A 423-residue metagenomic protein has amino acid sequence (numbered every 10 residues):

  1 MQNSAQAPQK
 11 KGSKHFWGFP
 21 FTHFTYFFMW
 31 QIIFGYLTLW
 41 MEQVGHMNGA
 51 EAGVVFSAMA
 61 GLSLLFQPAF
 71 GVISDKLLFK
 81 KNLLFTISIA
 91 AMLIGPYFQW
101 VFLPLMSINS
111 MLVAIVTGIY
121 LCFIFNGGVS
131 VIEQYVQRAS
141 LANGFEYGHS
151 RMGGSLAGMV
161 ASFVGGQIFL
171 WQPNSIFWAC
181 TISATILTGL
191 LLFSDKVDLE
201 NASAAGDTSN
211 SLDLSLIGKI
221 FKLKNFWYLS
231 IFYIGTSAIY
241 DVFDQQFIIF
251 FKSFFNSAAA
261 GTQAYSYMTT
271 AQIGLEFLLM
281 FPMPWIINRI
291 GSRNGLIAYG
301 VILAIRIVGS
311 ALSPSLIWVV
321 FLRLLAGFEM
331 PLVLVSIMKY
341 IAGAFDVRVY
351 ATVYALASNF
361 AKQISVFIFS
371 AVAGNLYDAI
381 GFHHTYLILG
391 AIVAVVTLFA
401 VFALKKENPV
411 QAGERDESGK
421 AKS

Functional and structural regions predicted by a protein language model:
Q2-S13, D195-S230, N256-S257, G419 (+1 more regions): Juxtamembrane intracellular "pre-TM" segments in multi-pass secondary transporters
A7-A60, L64, N225-F255: Helix-loop boundary and gating motifs at the non-cytosolic
V54-S74, T270-P282: Central cavity-lining transmembrane alpha-helices of secondary-active solute carriers, predominantly the Major
D75-I89, N288-G300: Cytoplasmic membrane-interface "Motif A"-like loop-to-helix N-cap segments of 12-TM Major Facilitator Superfamily
I89-I108, I302-P314: C-terminal ends and interior cores of transmembrane alpha-helices in multi-pass membrane transporters/permeases
I119-G154: Cytoplasmic helix-loop-helix junction between adjacent transmembrane helices in 12-TM secondary transporters
Q167-A184, N375-V393: A membrane-interface helix-boundary motif in multi-pass transporters
R348-A379: A late C-terminal transmembrane helix in Major Facilitator Superfamily
